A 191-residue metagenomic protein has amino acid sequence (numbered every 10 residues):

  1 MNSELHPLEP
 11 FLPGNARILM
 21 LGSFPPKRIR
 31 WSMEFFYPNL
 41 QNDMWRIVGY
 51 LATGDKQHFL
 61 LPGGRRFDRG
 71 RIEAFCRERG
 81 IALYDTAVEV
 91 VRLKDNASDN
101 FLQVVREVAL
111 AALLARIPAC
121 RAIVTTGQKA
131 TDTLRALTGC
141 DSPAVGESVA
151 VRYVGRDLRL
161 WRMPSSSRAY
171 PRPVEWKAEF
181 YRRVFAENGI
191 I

Functional and structural regions predicted by a protein language model:
M1-N15, P26, P38-L40, K94-A111 (+1 more regions): C-terminal capping/extension of enzyme domains
M1-P13, R30-W31, L61, R71-C76 (+5 more regions): S-adenosyl-L-methionine
R17-Y37: Short glycine-rich His-centered loop
L19-L21, I81-D85, W161: Short hydrophobic-aromatic micro-motifs
L21, V124-T126, M163: Short hydrophobic segments within beta-strands
W31-L102: Short, surface-exposed acidic-centric catalytic microdomains
E78-L137: Internal catalytic-core helix/loop-beta-alpha segment that presents or stabilizes conserved functional determinants
